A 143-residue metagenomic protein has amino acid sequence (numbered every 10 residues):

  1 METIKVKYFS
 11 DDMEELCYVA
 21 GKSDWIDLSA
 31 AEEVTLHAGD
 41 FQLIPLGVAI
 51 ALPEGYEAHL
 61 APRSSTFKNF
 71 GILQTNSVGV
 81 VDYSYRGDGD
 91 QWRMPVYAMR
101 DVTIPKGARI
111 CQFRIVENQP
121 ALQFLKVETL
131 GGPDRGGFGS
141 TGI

Functional and structural regions predicted by a protein language model:
M1-I143: DUTPase catalytic domain/fold
